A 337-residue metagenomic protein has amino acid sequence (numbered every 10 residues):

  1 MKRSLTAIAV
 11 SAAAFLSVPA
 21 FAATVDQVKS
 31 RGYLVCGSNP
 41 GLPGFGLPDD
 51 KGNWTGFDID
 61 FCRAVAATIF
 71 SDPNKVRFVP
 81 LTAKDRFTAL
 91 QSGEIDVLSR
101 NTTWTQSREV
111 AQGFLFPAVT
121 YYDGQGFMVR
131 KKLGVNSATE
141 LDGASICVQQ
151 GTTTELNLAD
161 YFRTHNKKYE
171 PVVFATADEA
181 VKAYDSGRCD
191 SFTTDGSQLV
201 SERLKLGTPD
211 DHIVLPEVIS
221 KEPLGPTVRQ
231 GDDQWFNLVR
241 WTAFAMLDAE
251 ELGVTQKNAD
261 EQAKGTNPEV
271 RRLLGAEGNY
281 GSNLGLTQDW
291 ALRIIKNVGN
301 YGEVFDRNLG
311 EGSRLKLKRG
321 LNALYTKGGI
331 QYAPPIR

Functional and structural regions predicted by a protein language model:
A7-S17: Bacterial N-terminal signal peptides
V18-A22: Sec/Tat signal peptide C-region and signal peptidase I cleavage site
K29-S30, A66-S71, Q91-I95, T103 (+6 more regions): Sec-exported extracytoplasmic/periplasmic mature domains
K29-S99, Y301, L324, G328: Extracytoplasmic small-molecule ligand-binding "clamshell" domains of the periplasmic binding protein/Venus flytrap
V35-G44, W54-I69, D123-A175, E179: Bilobed "Venus flytrap"/periplasmic-binding protein-like clamshell domains and structurally analogous long
D60-R63, A67-I69, K132-V135, T139 (+5 more regions): Extended ligand-binding regions for polar small-molecule ligands
R63, A67, S71, K75-E140 (+2 more regions): Acidic, polar ligand-binding/catalytic clefts
A276-R337: C-terminal functional modules
